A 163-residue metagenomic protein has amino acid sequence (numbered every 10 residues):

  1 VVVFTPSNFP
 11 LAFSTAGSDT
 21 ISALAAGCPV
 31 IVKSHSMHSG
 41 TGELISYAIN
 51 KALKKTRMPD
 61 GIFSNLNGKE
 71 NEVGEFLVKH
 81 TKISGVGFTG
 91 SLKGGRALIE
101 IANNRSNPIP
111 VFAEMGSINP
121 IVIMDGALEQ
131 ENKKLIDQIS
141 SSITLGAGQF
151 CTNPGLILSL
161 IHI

Functional and structural regions predicted by a protein language model:
V2-S140: Rossmann-like NAD(P) dinucleotide-binding subdomain of oxidoreductase/dehydrogenase enzymes
I121, G155-L158: Short cationic amphipathic helices and targeting signals
E131, L158-S159: Intrinsic low-complexity, intrinsically disordered segments enriched in polar/basic residues
I139-I143, P154: Short alpha-helical scaffolding segments that buttress acidic/His motifs in well-ordered protein cores
Q149-C151: Extended low-complexity, polyampholyte segments enriched in Ser/Thr/Pro and acidic residues
I161-I163: Conserved small/polar residues in nucleotide/adenosyl-binding loops
